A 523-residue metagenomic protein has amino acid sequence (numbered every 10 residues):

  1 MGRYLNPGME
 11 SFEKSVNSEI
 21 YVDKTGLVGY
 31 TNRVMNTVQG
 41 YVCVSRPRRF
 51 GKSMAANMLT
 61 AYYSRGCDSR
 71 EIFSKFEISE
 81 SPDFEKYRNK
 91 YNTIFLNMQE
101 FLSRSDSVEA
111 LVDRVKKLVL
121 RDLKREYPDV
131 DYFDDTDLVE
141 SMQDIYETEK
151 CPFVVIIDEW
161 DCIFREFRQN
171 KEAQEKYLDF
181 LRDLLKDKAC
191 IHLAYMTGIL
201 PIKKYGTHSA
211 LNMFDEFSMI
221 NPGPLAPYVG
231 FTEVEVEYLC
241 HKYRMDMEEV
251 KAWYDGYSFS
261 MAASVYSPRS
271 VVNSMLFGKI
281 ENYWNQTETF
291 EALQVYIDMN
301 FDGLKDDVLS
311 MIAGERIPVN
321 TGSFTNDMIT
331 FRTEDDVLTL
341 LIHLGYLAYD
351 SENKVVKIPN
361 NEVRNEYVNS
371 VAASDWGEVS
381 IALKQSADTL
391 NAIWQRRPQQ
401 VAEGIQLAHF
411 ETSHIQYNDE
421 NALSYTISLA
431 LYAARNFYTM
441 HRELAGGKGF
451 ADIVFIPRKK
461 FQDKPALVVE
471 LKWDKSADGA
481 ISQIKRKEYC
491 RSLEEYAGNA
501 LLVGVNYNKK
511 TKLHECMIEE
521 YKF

Functional and structural regions predicted by a protein language model:
M1-Y417, A434-F437: Phosphate-binding site recognition
D144-E149, R435-Q462: Active-site metal-binding core of divalent-cation-utilizing nuclease and nuclease-like domains
V154, P465-V469, L501: Structural motif
E175-Y177, W473-C490: Mg2+/Mn2+-dependent nuclease catalytic core
D183-D187, T339-L347, S428-A433, Q483-V503: Metal-dependent nuclease catalytic cores in nucleic-acid-processing enzymes, especially RNase H-like/related
F410-E443, G447: Catalytic cores of nuclease domains that cleave nucleic-acid phosphodiester backbones
I427, A451-F455, K464-W473, K487: Conserved catalytic cores of phosphodiester-cleaving nucleases, focusing on short active-site segments
S492, G498-F523: Domain-level recognition of nuclease-like catalytic cores that cleave nucleotide substrates
